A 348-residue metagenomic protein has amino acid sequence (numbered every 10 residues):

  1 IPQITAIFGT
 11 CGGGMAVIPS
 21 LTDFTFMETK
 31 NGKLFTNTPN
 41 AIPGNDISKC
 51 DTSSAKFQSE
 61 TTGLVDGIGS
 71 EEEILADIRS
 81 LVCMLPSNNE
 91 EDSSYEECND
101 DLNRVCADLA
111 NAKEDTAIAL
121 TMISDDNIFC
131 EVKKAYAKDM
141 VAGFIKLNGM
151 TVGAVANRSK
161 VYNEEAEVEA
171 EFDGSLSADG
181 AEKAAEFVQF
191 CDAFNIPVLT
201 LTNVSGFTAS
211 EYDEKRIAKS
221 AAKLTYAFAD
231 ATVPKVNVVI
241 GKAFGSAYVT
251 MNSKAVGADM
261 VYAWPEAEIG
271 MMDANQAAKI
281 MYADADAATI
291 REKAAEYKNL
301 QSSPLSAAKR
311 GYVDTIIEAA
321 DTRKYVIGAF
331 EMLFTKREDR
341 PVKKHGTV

Functional and structural regions predicted by a protein language model:
I1-V348: Ligand-binding clefts of soluble mixed alpha/beta catalytic domains
